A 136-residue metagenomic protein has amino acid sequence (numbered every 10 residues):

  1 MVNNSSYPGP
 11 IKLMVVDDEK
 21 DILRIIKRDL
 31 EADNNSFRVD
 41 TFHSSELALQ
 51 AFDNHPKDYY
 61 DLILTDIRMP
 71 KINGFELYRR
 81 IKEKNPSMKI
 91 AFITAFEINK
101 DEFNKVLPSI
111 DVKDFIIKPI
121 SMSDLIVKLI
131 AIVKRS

Functional and structural regions predicted by a protein language model:
M1-M14, K20-I25, D53, S121-S136: Non-catalytic signal-transmission and effector/linker regions of two-component phosphorelay proteins
D17, D66: Active-site residues of response regulator receiver
K20-D40, I110: Two-component/phosphorelay signaling modules centered on CheY-like receiver
K27, T41-Q50, G74: Helix N-cap/capping motif at the beta->alpha junctions
D58-L64: Active-site beta3 strand of CheY-like receiver
M69: Receiver (REC) domain active-site loop signature in two-component systems and cognate sites in sensor histidine kinases
E76, E97-D114, V127: Alpha4 helix (beta4-alpha4-beta5 surface) of REC/receiver domains from two-component response regulators
I93-A95: Hydrophobic/aromatic residues positioned on beta-strands within the core alpha/beta folds
